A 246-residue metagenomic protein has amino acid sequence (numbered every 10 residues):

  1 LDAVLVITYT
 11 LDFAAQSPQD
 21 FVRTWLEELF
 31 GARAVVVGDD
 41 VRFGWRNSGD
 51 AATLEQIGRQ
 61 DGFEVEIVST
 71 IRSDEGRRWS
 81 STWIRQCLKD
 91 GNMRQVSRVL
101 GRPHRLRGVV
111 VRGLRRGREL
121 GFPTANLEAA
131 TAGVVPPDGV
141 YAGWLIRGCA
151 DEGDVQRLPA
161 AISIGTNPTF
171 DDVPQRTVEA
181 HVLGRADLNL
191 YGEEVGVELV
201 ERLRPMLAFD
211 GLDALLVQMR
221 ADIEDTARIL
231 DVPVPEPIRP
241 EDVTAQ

Functional and structural regions predicted by a protein language model:
L1-V4: A glycine-rich helix N-cap at a beta->alpha junction
V6, I67-S69, L199: Structural signal for conserved beta-strand scaffold positions within catalytic alpha/beta enzyme cores
T8, D39, I164-T166: Short secondary-structure boundary segments
D12-P123, M206, D210-I223, A227-P240 (+1 more regions): Classical nucleotidyltransferase
G113-Q246: Phosphate/ribose-recognition catalytic cores of enzymes acting on nucleotide-derived substrates
